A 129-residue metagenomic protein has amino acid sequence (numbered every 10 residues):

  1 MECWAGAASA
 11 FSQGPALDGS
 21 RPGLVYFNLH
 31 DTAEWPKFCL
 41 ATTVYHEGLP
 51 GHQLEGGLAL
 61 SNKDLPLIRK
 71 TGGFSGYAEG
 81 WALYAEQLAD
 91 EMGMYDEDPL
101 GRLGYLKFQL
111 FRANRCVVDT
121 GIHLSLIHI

Functional and structural regions predicted by a protein language model:
M1-E2, G57, S75, L106-L110: Short, solvent-exposed turn/loop segments enriched in Gly/Ser/Thr/Pro and often Arg
M1-G57, D64: Active-site-adjacent "gating/activation" loops or surface patches in catalytic cores
H30, F38-C39, L67-S75, G104-Y105 (+1 more regions): Second-shell loop/turn segments in exported
E34-W35, V44, G72, G76-E79 (+1 more regions): Soluble non-cytosolic domains of exported or imported proteins
E55-L58, I68-E97, R115-V117: Post-HExxH zinc-binding segment in Zn-dependent metallohydrolases
E86-Q109, I122: Short helix/loop segments within enzyme catalytic domains that coordinate or immediately flank catalytic cofactors
L110-L124: Short acidic/His-enriched helical or mixed secondary-structure segments at domain edges of catalytic enzymes and some
I127-I129: Conserved small/polar residues in nucleotide/adenosyl-binding loops
